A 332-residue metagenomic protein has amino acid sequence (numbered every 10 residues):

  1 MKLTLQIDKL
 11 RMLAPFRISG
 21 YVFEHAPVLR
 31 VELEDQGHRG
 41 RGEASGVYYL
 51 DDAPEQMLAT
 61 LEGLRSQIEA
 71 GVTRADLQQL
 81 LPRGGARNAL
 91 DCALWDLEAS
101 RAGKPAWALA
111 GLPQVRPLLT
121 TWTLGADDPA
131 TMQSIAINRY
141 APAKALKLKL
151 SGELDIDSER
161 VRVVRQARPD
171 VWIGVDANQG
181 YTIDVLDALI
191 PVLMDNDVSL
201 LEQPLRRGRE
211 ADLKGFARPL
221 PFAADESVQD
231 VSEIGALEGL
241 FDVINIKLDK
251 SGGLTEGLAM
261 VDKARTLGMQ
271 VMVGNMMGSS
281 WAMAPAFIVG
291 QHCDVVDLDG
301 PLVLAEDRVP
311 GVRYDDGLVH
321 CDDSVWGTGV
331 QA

Functional and structural regions predicted by a protein language model:
M1-I173, G180-D187, V192-D195, P310-A332: N-terminal capping/lid subdomain adjacent to the active-site entrance of alpha/beta enzymes
L148, E153-Q291, A305-G317: Catalytic core of soluble alpha/beta enzymes
D294-D297: Short helix/strand-capping turn motifs
P301: Active-site cofactor/co-catalyst pockets and adjacent glycine-rich loops in catalytic enzymes
